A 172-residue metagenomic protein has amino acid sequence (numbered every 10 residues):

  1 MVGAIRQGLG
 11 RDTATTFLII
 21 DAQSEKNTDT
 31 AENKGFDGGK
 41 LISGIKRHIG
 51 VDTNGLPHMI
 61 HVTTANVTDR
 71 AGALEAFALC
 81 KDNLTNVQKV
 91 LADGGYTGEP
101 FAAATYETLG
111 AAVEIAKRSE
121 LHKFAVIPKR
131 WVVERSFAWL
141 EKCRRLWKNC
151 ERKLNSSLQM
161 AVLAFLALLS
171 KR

Functional and structural regions predicted by a protein language model:
M1-R172: Short alpha-helical elements
